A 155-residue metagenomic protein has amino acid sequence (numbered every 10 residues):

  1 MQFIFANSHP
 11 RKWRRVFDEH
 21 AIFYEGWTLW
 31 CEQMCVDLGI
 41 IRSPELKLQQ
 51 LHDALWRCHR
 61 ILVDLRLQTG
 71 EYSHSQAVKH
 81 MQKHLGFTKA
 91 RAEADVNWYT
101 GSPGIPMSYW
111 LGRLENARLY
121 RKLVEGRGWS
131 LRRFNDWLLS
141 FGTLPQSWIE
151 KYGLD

Functional and structural regions predicted by a protein language model:
M1-D155: N-terminal maturation segment of proteins
